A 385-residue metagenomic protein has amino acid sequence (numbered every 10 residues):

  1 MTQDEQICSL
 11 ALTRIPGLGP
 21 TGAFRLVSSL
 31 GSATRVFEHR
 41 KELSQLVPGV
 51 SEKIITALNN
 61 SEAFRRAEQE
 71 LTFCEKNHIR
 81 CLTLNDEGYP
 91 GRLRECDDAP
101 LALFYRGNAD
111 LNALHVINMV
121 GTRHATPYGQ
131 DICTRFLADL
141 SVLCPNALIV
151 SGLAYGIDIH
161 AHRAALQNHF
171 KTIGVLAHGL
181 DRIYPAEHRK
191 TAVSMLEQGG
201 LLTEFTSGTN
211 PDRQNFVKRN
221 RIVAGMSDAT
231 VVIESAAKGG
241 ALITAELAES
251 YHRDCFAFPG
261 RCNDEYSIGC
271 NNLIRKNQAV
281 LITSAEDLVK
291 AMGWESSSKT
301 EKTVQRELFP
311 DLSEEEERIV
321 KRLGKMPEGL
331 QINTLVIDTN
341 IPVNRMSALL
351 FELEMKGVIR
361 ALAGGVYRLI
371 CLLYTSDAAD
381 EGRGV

Functional and structural regions predicted by a protein language model:
M1-G88, L273, K356-G365, I370-L372: Short, small/acidic-rich helices and loops at N termini and domain boundaries of DNA replication/processing enzymes
T2-Q3, T83-S376: Glycine-biased, small-residue-rich flexible motifs in mid-sequence functional cores and linkers
L30-G31, S44, S296, P327 (+2 more regions): Residue-level detector of secondary-structure transition/capping positions
K76, K302-T303, G382: Intrinsic disorder/low-complexity segments enriched in polar/small residues
Y374-V385: Single conserved hydrophobic/aromatic residue that forms the stacking wall/gate of nucleotide- or nucleobase-binding
